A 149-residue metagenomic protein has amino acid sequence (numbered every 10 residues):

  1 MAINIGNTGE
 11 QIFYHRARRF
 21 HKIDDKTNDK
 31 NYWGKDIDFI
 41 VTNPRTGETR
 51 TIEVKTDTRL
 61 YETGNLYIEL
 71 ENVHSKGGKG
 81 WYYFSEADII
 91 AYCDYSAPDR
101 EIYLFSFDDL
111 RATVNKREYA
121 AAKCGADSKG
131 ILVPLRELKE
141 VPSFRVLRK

Functional and structural regions predicted by a protein language model:
M1-N31, T58-R59: Acidic-basic catalytic patches of nuclease active cores, encompassing PD-(D/E)XK and other metal-cofactor nuclease
F20-K26, K55-I102: Catalytic cores of nucleic-acid endonucleases
N31, I40-P44, G80-F84: Short, conserved, surface-exposed binding loops centered on an aromatic residue
K35: Beta-rich catalytic cores
F39-V41, G47-L60: Conserved catalytic cores of phosphodiester-cleaving nucleases, focusing on short active-site segments
P44-E48, A97-R100: Short, solvent-exposed loop/turn segments that connect beta-strands within catalytic domains and beta-strand-rich
A97-K149: Non-catalytic C-terminal interaction segments of nucleic acid-processing enzymes
